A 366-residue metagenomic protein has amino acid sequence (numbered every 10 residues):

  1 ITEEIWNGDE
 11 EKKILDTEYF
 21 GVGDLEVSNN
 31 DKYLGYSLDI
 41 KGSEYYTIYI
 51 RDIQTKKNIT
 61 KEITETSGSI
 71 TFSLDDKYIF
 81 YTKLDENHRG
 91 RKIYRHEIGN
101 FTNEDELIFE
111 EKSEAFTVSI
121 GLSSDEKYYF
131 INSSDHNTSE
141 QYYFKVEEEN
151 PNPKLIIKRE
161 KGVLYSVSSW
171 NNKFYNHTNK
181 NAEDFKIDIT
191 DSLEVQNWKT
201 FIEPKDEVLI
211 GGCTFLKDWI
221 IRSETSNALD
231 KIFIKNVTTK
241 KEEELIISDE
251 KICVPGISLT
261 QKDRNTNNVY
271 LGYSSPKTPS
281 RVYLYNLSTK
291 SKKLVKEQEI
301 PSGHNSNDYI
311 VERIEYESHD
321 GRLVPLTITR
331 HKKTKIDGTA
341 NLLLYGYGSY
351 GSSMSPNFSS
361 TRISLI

Functional and structural regions predicted by a protein language model:
I1-G21, K41-S43, R51-G68, H96-T117 (+5 more regions): Multi-bladed beta-propeller domains
E3-E4, I50, R95, Y143 (+5 more regions): Conserved blade-register residue in beta-propeller folds
E11-Y19, L38-T47, E62-S67, T82-K92 (+6 more regions): A flexible loop/linker signature enriched in serine peptidases of the S9 family
K13-S37, T64-T82, S113-N132, R159-H177 (+5 more regions): Conserved beta-propeller blade repeats
R91, F116-Q196: Beta-sheet-dominated scaffold domains
E126, L155, S248, V254-I366: Serine-hydrolase catalytic core recognition
L164-L229, F233-K235, G348-G351: Non-catalytic accessory/interaction domains
